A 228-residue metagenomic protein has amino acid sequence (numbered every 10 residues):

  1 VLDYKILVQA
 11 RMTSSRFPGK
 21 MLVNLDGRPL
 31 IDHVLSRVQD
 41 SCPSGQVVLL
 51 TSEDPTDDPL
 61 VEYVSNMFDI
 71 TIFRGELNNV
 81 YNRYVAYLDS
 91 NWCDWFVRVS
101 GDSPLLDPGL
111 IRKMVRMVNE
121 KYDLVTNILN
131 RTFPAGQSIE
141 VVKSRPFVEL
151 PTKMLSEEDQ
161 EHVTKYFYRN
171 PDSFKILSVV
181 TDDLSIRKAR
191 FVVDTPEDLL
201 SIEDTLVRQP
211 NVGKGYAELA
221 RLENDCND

Functional and structural regions predicted by a protein language model:
L2-T51: N-terminal glycine-rich phosphate-binding loop and ensuing alpha1 helix
V38, V64, F167-Y168: Hydrophobic C-terminal alpha-helix "anchor/cap" residues
C42, F68, N91-W92, V118-K121 (+1 more regions): A structural signal for short coil/turn segments at secondary-structure junctions
Q46, D69-T71, K175: Conserved beta-strand segments of alpha/beta enzyme cores
E53-R116: Short phosphate-binding loop-to-helix
L106-A189, L200, D204, L219-D228: Conserved core of the sugar-phosphate nucleotidyltransferase
T195: Short, conserved phosphate/pyrophosphate- and ester-handling motifs at nucleotide-, phospho-/glycolipid
